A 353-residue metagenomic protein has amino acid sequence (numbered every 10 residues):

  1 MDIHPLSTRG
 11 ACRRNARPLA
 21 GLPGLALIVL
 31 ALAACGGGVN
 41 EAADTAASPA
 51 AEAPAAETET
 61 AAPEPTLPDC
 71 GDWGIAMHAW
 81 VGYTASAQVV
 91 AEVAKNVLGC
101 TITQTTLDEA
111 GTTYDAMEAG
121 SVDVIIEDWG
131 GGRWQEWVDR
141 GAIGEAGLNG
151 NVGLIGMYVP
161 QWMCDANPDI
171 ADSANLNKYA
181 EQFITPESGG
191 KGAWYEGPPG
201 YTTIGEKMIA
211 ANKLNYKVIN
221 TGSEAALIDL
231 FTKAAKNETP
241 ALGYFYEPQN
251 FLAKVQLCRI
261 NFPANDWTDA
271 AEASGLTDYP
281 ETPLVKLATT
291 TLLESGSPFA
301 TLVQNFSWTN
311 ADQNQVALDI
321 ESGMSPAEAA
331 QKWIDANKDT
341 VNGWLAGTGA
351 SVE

Functional and structural regions predicted by a protein language model:
L30-A34: C-terminal motif of bacterial Sec signal peptides marking the signal peptidase cleavage site
C35-A47: Bacterial lipoprotein signal-peptidase II cleavage site
P63, V81-C100, I209: Short, polar/charged alpha-helical segment
L67-G82, C100-T106, K191-Y195, V303: Short, well-ordered beta-strand elements
G82, Y201-K217, T221-E238, P298 (+1 more regions): An extracytoplasmic/periplasmic, membrane-proximal ligand-sensing/linker region
Y114-A116, V122-I126, Y195-D269: Ligand-binding pocket segment of bilobal, Venus flytrap-like solute-binding proteins
I143-W194: A conserved helix-loop-strand patch within extracytoplasmic ligand-binding domains of the periplasmic binding
I155-D165, G275, E281-S295, L318-D319: A bilobed periplasmic-binding-protein/Venus flytrap-type ligand-binding module shared by bacterial periplasmic
